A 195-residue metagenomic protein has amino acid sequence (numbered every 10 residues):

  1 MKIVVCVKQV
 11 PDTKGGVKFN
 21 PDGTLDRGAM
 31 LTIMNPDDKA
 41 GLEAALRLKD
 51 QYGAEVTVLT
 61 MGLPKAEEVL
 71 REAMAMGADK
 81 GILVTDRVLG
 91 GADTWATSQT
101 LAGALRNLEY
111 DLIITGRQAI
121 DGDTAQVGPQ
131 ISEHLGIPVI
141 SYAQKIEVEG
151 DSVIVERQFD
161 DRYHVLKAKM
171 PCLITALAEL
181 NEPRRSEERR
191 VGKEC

Functional and structural regions predicted by a protein language model:
M1-M61: N-terminal beta-strand-loop-alpha-helix module at the start of alpha/beta ligand-binding or catalytic domains
K8-V10, M61-P64, T85-L89, Q118-I120 (+3 more regions): Short, ordered loop/turn segments at secondary-structure junctions
E67-A96, A104: A glycine-rich helix N-cap at a beta->alpha junction
D79, D111, P171: Conserved acidic residues
L105-D111: Glycine-rich phosphate-binding loop signature in dinucleotide/nucleotide-binding domains
G122-L135: Short Gly/Thr/Asp-enriched flexible loops that form oxyanion-binding sites at enzyme active sites
A143-K193: Electrostatically charged, flexible surface regions
